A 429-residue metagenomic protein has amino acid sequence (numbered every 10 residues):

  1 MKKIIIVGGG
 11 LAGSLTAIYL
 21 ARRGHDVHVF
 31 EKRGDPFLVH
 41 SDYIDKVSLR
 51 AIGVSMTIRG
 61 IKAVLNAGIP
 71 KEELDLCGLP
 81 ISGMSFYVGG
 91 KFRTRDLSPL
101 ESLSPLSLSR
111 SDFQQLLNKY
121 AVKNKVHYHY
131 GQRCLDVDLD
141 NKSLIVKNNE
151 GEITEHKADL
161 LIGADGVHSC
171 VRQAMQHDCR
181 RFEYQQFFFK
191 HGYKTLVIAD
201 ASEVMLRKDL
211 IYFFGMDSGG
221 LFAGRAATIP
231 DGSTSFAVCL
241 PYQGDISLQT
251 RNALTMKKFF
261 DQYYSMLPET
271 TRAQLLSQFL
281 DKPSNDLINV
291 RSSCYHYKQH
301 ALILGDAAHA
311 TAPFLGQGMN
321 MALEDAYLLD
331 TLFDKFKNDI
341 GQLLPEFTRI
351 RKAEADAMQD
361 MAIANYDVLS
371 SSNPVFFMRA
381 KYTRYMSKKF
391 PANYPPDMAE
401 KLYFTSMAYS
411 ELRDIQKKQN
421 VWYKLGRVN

Functional and structural regions predicted by a protein language model:
M1-I4, R22-R23: Extreme N-terminal leader/targeting segments of oxidoreductases
K2, T270-A273, T331-N429: C-terminal helical "tail/cap" subdomain of flavin- and related membrane-associated enzymes
G9-I18, R22, G163, L196 (+1 more regions): Conserved mid-domain beta->alpha element of the FAD-binding
A12, T16, D35, H168: Conserved Rossmann-like nucleotide-cofactor binding loop
A21, T57-V197: Conserved N-terminal helical subregion
A21-L49: Glycine-rich FAD pyrophosphate-binding loop
N141-S284, R291, H296: Conserved FAD-binding catalytic core of PHBH/FMO-like flavoproteins
